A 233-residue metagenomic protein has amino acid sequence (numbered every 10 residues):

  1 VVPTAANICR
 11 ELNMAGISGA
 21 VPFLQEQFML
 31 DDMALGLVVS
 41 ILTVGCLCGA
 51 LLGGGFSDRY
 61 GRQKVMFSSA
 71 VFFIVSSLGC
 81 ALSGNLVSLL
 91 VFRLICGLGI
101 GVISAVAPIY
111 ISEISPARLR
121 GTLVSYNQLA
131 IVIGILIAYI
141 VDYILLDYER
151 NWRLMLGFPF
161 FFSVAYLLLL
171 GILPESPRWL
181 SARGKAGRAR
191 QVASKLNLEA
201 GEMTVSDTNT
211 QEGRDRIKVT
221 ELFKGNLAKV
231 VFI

Functional and structural regions predicted by a protein language model:
V1-I233: Transmembrane-helix signature of 12-pass secondary carriers
